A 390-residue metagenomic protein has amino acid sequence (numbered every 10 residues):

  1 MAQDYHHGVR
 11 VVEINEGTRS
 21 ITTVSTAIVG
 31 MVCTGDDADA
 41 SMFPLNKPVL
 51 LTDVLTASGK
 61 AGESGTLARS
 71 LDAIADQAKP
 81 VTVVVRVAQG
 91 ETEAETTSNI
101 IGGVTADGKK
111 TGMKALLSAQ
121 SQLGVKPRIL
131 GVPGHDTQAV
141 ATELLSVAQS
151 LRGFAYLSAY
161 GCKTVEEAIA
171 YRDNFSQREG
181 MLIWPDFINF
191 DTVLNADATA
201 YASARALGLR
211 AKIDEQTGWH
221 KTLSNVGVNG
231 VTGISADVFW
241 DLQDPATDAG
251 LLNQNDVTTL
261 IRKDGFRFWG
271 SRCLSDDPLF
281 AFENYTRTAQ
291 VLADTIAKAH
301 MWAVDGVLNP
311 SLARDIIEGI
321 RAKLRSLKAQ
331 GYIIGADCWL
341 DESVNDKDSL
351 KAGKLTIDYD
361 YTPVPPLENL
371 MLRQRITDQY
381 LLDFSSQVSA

Functional and structural regions predicted by a protein language model:
M1-A390: Surface-exposed assembly/interface segments
